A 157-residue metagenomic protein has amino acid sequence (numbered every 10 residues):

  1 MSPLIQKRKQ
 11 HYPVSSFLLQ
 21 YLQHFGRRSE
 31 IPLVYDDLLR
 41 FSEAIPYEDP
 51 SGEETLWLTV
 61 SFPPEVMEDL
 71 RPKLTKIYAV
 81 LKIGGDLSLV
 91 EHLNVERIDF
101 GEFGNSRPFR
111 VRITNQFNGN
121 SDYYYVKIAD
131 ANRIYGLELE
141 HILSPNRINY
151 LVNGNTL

Functional and structural regions predicted by a protein language model:
M1-D86: Regulatory N- and C-terminal appendages and interdomain linkers associated with kinase/kinase-like NTP transferase
M67-L157: Conserved ATP-binding subdomain of kinase catalytic cores across diverse folds
